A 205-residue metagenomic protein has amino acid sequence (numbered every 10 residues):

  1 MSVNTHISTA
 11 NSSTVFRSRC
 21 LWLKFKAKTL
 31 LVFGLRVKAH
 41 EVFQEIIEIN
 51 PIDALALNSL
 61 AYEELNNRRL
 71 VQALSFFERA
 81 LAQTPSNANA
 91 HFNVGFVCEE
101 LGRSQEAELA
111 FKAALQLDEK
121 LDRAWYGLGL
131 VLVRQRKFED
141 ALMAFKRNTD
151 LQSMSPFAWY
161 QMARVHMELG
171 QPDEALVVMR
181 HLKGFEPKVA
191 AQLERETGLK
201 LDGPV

Functional and structural regions predicted by a protein language model:
M1-C20, E168-V205: Terminal, low-structured helical/coil segments at or just beyond the last alpha-helical repeat
N4-I7, V32-E45, N66-R79, E100-A113 (+3 more regions): Structural signature of tandem alpha-helical TPR/SEL1-like repeats, specifically the intra-repeat loop/turn
S18-L55, S59-R69: Alpha-helical segment of the N-proximal tetratricopeptide repeat
C20-L21, A54-L55, A88-N89, D122-R123 (+2 more regions): Helix-start (N-cap) detector for alpha-helical repeat units in TPR-like alpha-solenoids, especially tetratricopeptide
F25, S59, N93, G127 (+2 more regions): Canonical tetratricopeptide repeat
T29, I49, E63, V97 (+3 more regions): TPR/TPR-like alpha-solenoid repeats
